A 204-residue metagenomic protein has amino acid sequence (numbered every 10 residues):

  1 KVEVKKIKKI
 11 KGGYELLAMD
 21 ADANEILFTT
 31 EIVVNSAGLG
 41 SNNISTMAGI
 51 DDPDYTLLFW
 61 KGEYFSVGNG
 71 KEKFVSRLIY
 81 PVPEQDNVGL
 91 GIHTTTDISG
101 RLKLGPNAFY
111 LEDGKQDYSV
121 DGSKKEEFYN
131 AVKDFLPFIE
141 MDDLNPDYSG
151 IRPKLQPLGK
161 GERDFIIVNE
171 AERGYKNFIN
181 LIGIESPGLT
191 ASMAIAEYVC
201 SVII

Functional and structural regions predicted by a protein language model:
K1, S119-K124, T190-M193: Short beta-strand to alpha-helix junction loop
K1-Y14: A conserved short coil-to-beta-strand element within the FAD-binding core of flavoproteins
I10, D20, D97: Acidic surface patches and DE-rich sequence motifs
G13, L27-F28, I32, S36-G174: Active-site substrate-recognition segment that forms the wall of the catalytic cavity or substrate channel
L16-D20, N180-G183: Short beta-strand segments that buttress and anchor functional surface loops
A21-E25: Glycine-centered tight beta-turn/hairpin loop motif at sheet-sheet or coil-to-beta transitions
E162-I204: C-terminal lid/capping helical subdomain adjacent to the catalytic/cofactor pocket in oxidative enzymes
